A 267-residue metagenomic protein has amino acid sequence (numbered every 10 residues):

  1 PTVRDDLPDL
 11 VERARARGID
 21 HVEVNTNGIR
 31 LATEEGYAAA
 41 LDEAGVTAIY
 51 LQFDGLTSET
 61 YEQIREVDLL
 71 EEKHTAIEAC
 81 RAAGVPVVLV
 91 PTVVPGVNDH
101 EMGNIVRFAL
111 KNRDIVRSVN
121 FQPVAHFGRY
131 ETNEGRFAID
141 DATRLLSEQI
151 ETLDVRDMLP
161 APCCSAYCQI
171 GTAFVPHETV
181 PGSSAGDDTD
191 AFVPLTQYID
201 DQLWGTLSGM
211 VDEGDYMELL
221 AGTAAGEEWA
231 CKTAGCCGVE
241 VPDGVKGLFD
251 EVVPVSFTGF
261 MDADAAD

Functional and structural regions predicted by a protein language model:
R4-P123: Radical SAM/AdoMet-radical enzyme domain recognition
V24-T26, G186-D187, A263: Intrinsic-disorder/low-complexity regions
A40, I64, L219, F260-A263: Generic signature of intrinsically disordered, low-complexity segments enriched in small/polar residues
A82-P254, F260: Radical SAM enzyme [4Fe-4S]-AdoMet core and its adjacent flexible, acidic and glycine-rich loops/tails across
A265-D267: Low-complexity, glycine/alanine/valine/leucine- and proline-rich hydrophobic stretches
